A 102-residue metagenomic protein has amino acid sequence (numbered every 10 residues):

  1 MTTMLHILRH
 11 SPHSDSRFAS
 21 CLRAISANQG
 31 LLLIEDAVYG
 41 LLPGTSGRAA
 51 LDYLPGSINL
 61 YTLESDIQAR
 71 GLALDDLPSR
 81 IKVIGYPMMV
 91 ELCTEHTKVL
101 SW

Functional and structural regions predicted by a protein language model:
T2-R17, A37-P43: Short, glycine-rich nucleotide/cofactor-binding loops
H13-A27: Histidine-anchored nucleotide/phosphate-binding helix
S26, P55, T94: Short conserved AdoMet
N28-V38: A short beta-strand-loop structural module common to alpha/beta enzyme folds
D36-G40, D66-A69: Short active-site-proximal "capping" loops at secondary-structure junctions
G44-A49: Charged helix-capping and loop-helix junction motifs
A50-V90: Mid-chain, well-packed structural core segment of small domains
